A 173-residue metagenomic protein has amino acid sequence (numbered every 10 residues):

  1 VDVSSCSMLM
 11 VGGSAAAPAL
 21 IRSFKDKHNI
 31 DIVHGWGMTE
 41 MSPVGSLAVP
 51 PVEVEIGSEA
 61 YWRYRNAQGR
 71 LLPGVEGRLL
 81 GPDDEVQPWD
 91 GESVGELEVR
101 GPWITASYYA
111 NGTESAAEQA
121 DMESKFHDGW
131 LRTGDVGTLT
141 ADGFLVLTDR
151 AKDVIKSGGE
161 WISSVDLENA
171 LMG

Functional and structural regions predicted by a protein language model:
V1-R63, E76, D83-P88, E96: Gly/Ser/Thr-rich phosphate-binding loop
G13, G37, G69, D135 (+1 more regions): Active-site glycine-centered loops adjacent to acidic/histidine catalytic or metal-binding residues that shape
R22, N66, N169: Active-site phosphate/pyrophosphate- and oxyanion-stabilizing loops and adjacent acidic/basic residues in soluble
W62-L71, P88, F126-G129: Short Gly/Pro-enriched turn/cap motifs at secondary-structure boundaries
G74-V99, A116, A141-D142: Conserved beta-loop-beta connector loops within the AMP-binding
G101, A106-S107, V136-G173: AMP-binding/adenylate-forming catalytic core of the ANL superfamily
A106-A116: Cytochrome P450 core scaffold surrounding the K-helix E-X-X-R motif and the conserved "meander" helix-loop region
S115, D121-M122: Short secondary-structure edge/capping micro-motifs at helix/strand boundaries
